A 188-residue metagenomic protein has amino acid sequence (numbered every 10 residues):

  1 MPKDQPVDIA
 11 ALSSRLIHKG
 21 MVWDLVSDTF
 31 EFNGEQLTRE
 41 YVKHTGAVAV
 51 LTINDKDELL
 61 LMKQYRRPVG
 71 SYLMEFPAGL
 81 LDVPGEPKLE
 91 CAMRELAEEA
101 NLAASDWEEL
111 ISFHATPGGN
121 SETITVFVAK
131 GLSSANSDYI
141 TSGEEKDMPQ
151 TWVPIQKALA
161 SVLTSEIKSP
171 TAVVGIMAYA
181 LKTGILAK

Functional and structural regions predicted by a protein language model:
M1-K19: Extreme N-terminal tail/first-helix region
K3, D8, L25-N33, S133-S134: Short, positively charged
P6, V42, A49-R94, S142-E144: Conserved Nudix-box catalytic region and its N-terminal flanking loop in Nudix hydrolases and closely related
S13-K56: Acidic, metal-coordinating catalytic segment for phosphate/diphosphate chemistry, firing primarily on the Nudix
D24-D28, Y72, T123-T125, P149: Short beta-strand micro-motifs in enzyme catalytic cores
L37, G46-A49, L80-P170: Unchanged
E58, S133-N136, L186: Short helix-loop capping/hinge motifs at secondary-structure junctions, enriched in acidic/polar residues
L159-K188: Long hydrophobic alpha-helical segments typical of transmembrane helices together with their membrane-interfacial
